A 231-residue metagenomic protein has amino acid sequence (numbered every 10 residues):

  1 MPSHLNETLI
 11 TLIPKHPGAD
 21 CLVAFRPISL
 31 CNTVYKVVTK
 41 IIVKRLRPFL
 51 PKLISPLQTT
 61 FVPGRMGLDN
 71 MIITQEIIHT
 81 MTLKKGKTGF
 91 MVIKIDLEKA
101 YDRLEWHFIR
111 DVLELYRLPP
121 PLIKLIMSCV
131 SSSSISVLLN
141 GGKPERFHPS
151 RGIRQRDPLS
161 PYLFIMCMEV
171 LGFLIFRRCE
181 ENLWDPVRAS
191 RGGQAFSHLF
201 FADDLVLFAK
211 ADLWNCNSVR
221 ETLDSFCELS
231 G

Functional and structural regions predicted by a protein language model:
M1-G231: Nucleotidyl polymerases of mobile genetic elements and RNA viruses
